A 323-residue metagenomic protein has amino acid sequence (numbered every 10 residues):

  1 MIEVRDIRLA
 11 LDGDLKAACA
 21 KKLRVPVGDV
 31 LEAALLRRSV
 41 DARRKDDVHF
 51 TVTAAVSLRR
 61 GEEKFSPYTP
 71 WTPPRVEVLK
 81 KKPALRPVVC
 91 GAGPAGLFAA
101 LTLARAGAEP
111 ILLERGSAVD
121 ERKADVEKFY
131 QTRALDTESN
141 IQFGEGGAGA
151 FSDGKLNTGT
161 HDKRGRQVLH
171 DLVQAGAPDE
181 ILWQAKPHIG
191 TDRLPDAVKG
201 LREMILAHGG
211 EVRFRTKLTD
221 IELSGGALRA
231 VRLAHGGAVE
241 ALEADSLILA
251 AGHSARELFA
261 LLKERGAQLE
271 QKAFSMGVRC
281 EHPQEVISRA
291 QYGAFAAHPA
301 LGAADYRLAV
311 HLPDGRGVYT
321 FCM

Functional and structural regions predicted by a protein language model:
E3-F50, A55-M323: Residues forming the flavin
